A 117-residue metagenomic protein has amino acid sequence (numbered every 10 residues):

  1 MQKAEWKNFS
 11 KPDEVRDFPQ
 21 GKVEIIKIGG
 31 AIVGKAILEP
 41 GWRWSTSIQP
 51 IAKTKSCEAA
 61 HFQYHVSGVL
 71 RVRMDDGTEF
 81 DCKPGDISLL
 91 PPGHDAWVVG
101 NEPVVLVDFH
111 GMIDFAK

Functional and structural regions predicted by a protein language model:
M1-I37, S45-T46: A short, N-terminal "cap"/entry segment at the start of jelly-roll beta-barrel domains of the cupin/DSBH fold
G21, G29-G34, H61, V66-G68 (+1 more regions): A generic structural signal for short beta-strands and their flanking turns/coil linkers
G34, T78-F80, V105: Short beta-strand segments
K35-C57: Conserved short histidine dyad/triad with adjacent acidic residue
L38, T54-V72: Short, conserved beta-strand element in jelly-roll/cupin
R43-W44, G68-R73, A96: Short beta-strand segments in beta-sandwich/barrel cores
M74-G93: Short acidic-glycine-tyrosine-enriched beta hairpin
P91-A116: Ligand-binding loop in jelly-roll beta-barrel domains
